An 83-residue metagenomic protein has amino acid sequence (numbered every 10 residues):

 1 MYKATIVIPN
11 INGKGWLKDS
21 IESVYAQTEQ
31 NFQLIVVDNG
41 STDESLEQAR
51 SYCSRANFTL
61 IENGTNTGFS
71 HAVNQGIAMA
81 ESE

Functional and structural regions predicted by a protein language model:
M1-A26: N-proximal low-complexity "stem/linker" segments adjacent to membrane-targeting elements
Y2-T5, F32, E83: Alpha/beta-hydrolase fold active-site loops
I8-N10, D38, F69: Short beta-strand/turn micro-motifs composed of small residues that flank or help shape donor/cofactor-binding pockets
N10, N63, A80-S82: Polar/charged side chains located within well-ordered beta-strands of beta-rich proteins
W16, G68-F69: NAD(P)H-binding Rossmann-fold N-terminus in SDR/SDR-like oxidoreductases, specifically the glycine-rich beta1-alpha1
I21-T65, Q75: Acidic donor-binding segment of Leloir-type glycosyltransferases
S51-C53, S70-E83: Active-site nucleotide-sugar/metal-binding loop of Leloir-type enzymes
